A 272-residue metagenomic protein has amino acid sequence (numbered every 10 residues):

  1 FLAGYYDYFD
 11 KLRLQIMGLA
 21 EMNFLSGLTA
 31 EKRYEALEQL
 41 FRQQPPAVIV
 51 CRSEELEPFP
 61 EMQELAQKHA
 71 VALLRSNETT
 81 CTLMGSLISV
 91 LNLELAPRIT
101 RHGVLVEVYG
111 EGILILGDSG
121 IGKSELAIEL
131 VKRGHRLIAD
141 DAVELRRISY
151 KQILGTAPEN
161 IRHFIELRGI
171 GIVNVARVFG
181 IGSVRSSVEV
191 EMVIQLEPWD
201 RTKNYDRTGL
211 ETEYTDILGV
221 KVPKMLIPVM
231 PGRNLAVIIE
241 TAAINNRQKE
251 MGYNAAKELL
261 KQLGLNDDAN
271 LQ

Functional and structural regions predicted by a protein language model:
L2-Q67, L73-R75: Extracellular/luminal Protease-associated
R13-Q15, P46-I49, V71-A72, G112-L114 (+2 more regions): Structural motif
Q15, E38-R52, P97-I121: Catalytic-site beta-strand/loop segments enriched in glycine and acidic/polar residues
I49-Y109, I244, K257, K261-N270: Extreme N-terminal, non-catalytic leader segments that precede Walker-type/kinase nucleotide-binding cores
G110-I138: Glycine-rich phosphate-binding P-loop
R136-L196: Conserved nucleotide-sensing/catalytic segment adjacent to the nucleotide-binding pocket in NTP-handling enzymes
E191-Q272: Conserved NTP phosphate-binding and transfer environment spanning the P-loop NTPase/kinase superfamily
